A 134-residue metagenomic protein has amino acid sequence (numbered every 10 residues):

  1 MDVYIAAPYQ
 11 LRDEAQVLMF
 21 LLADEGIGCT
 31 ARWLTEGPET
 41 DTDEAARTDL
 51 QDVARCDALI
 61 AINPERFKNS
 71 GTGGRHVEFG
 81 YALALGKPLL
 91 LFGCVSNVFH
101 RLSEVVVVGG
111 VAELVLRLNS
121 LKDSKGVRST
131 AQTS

Functional and structural regions predicted by a protein language model:
M1-S134: Conserved catalytic or regulatory cores that recognize and/or transform ribose-phosphate-containing ligands
